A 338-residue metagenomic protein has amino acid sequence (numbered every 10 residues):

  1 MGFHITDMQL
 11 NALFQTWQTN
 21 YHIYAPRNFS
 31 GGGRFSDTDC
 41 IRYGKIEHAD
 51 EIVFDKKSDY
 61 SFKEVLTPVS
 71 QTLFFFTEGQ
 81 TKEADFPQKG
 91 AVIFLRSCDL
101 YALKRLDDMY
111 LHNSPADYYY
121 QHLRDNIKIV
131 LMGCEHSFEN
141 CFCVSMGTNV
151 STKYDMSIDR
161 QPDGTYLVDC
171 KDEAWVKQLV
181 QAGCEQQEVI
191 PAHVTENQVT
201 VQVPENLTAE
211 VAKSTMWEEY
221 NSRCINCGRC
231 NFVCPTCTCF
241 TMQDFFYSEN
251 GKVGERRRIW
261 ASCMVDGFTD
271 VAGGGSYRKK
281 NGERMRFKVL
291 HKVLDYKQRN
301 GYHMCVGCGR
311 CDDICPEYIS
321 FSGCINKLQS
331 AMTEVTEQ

Functional and structural regions predicted by a protein language model:
M1-T208: Iron-sulfur-associated redox domains of electron-transfer enzymes in respiratory and anaerobic energy metabolism
H22, C230, C311: Residue-level detector of anion-binding/catalytic polar loops
R27-N28, T236-T238: Short, well-ordered beta-to-alpha junction loops that form the rim of enzyme active sites and present histidine/acidic
Q202-S222, F240-Q338: Ferredoxin-type iron-sulfur electron-transfer modules in oxidoreductases and energy-metabolism complexes
C224-P235: Oxyanion-binding "anion nests"
